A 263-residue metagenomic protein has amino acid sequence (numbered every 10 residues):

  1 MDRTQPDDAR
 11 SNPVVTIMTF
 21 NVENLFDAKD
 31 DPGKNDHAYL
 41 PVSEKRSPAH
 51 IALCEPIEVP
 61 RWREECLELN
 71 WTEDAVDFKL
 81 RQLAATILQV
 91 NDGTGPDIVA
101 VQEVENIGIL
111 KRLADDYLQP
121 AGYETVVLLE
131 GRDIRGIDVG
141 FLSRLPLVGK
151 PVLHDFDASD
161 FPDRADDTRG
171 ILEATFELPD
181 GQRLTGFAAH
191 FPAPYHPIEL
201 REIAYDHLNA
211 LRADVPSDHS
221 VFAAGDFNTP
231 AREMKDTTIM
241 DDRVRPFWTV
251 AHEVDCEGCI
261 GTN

Functional and structural regions predicted by a protein language model:
D2-Y117, V127-I134, D206: N-terminal, active-site-proximal structural segment of metallo-dependent hydrolase catalytic domains
N12-T16, T94-I98, A121-E124, D180-L184 (+1 more regions): Loop/turn elements at helix/coil->beta-strand transitions in domains of secreted/extracellular proteins
E23, V104-E105, H190-P192, F227-P230: Catalytic metal-binding/acid-base residues of hydrolase active sites
A28-G33, K111-D115, D138, V152-D155 (+3 more regions): Short, solvent-exposed loop/turn and secondary-structure capping segments
C66-A75, G95-V101, L128-L129, D160-F161 (+4 more regions): Second-shell loop/turn segments in exported
I98-R183: Structured beta-strand-rich core segments of catalytic domains in phosphoester-bond hydrolases
P179-P197: Active-site His/acidic residue clusters
A204-N263: Metal-dependent phosphoesterases centered on the DNase I-like endonuclease/exonuclease/phosphatase
